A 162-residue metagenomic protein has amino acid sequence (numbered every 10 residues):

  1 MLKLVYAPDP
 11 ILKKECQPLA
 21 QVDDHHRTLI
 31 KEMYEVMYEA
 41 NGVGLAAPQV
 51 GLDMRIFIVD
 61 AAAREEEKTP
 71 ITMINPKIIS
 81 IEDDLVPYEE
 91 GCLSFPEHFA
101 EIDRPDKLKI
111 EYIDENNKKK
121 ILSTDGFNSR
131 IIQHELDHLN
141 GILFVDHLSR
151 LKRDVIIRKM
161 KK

Functional and structural regions predicted by a protein language model:
M1-K162: Positively charged
